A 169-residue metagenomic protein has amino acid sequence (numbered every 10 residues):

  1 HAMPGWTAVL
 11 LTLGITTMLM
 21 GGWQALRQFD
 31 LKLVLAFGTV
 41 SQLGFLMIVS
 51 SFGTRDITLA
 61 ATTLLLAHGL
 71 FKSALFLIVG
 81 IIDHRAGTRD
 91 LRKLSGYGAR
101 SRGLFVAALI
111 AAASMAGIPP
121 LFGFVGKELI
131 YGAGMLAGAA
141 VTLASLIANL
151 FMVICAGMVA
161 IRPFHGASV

Functional and structural regions predicted by a protein language model:
H1-V169: Hydrophobic transmembrane alpha-helices and their helix-loop junctions in integral membrane proteins
